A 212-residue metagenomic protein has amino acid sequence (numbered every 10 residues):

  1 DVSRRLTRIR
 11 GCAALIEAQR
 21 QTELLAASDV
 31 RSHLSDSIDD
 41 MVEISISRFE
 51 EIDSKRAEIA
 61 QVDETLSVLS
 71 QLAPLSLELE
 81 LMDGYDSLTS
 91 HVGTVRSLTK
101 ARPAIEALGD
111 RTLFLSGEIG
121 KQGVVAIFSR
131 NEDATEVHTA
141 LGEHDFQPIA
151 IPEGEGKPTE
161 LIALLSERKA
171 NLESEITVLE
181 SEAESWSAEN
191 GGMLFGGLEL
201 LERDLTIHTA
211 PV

Functional and structural regions predicted by a protein language model:
D1-V212: Long, charged N-terminal accessory/stalk domains
